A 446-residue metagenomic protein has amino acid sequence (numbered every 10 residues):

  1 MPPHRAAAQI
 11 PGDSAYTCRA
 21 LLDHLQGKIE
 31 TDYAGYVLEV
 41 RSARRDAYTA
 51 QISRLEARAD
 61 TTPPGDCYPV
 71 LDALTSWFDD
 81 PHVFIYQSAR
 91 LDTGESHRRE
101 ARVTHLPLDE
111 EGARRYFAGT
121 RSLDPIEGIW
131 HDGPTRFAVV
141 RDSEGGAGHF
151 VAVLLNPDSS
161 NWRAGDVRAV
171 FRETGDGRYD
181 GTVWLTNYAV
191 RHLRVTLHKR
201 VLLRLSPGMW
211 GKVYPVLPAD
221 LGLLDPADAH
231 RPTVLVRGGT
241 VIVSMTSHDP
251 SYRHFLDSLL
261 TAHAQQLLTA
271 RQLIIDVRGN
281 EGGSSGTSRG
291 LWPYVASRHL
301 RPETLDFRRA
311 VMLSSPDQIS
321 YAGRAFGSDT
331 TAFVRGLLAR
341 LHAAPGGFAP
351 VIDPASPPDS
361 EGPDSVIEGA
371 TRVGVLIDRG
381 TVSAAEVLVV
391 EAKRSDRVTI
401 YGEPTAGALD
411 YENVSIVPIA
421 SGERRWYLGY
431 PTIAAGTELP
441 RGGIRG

Functional and structural regions predicted by a protein language model:
H4-K212, R231-I274, R278-E281, G286-S288 (+2 more regions): Terminal targeting/pro-maturation regions of precursor/exported proteins
I10-E30, V216-G446: C-terminal "post-core" interaction segments
